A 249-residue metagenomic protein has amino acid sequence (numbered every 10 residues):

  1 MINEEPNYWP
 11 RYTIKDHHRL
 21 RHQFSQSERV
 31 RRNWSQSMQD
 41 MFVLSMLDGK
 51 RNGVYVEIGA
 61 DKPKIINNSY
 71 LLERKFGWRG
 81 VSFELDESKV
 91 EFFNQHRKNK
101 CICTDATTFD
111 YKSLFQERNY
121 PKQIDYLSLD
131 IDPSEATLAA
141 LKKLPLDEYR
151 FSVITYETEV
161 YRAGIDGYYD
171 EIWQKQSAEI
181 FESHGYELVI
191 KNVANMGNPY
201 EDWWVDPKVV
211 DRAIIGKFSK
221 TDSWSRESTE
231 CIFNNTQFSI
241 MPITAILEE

Functional and structural regions predicted by a protein language model:
M1-R31, S228, I232-E249: Membrane-proximal basic amphipathic "stem/tether" segments
P10, R32-S37, E87, S128 (+2 more regions): Generic detection of long, well-ordered alpha-helical segments
R21-N33, K100, Q123-D132: Acidic/glycine-enriched edge-of-secondary-structure segments
V30-K112: SAM cofactor-binding core of SAM-dependent methyltransferases, primarily the Rossmann-like beta-alpha-beta module
Y70-L71, F76-R79, K122-L129, P133-E248: Conserved acidic-Pro-Pro-aromatic motif
S113-Y120: Conserved amphipathic alpha-helix within the SDR
